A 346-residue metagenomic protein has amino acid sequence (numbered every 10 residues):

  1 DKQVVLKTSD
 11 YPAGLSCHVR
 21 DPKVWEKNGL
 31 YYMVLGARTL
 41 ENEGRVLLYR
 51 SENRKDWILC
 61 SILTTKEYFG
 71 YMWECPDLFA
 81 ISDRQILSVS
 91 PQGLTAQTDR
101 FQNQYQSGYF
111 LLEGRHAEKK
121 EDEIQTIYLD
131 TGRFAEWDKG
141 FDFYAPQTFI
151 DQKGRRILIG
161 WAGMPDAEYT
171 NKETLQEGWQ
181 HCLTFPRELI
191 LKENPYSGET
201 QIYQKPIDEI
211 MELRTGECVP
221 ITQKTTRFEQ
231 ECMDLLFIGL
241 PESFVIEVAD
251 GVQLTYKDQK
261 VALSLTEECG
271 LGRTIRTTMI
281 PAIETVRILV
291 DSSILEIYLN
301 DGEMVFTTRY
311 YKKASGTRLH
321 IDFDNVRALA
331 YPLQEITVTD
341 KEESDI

Functional and structural regions predicted by a protein language model:
D1-E26, W57-D77, K119-Y144: Surface loop/turn signatures of beta-propeller and other carbohydrate-active proteins
G14, R38-L40, T98-Q104, E177-Q180: Short consensus segments that form the blades of beta-propeller domains, in both extracellular/periplasmic
G29, G36-V46, R50: Conserved, charged catalytic cores of large soluble enzymes
L30-M33, R84-L87, G154-L158: Entry beta-strands of beta-propeller and related beta-repeat scaffolds
A37-T39, P91-G93, A162-M164: Residue-level signature of beta-propeller blades and closely related beta-rich strand-turn architectures in secreted
N42-L47, T95-L111, A167-Y169, F185: Structural motif
L48-R54, R115, L189: Conserved Ser/Thr-centered positions that define the repeating blades of beta-propeller domains
S107-I346: Beta-rich accessory regions
